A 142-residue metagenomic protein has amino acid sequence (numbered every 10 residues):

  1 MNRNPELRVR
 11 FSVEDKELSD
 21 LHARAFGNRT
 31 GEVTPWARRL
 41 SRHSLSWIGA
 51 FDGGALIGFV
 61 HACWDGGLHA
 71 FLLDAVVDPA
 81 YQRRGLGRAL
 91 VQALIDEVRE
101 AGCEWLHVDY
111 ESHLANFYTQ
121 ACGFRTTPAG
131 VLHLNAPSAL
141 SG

Functional and structural regions predicted by a protein language model:
M1-P35, G49, A129, S141-G142: Short amphipathic alpha-helix that is part of the acyltransferase structural core
P35-V76: A conserved beta-strand-loop-helix scaffold within acyl/acetyltransferase catalytic domains
L73, A80-R83, E97, A101 (+1 more regions): Acidic/histidine-enriched, beta-strand-rich ligand/metal-binding domains
Y81, G85-A93: Conserved acetyl-CoA pyrophosphate-binding loop and the N-cap/start of the following alpha-helix in GNAT-like
V91, S112-L114, A136: Short glycine/proline-centered loop/turn elements that form peptide/ligand docking sites
V98-E111: Conserved GNAT acetyl-CoA-binding A-motif
H107-D109, T119, G123-G142: Conserved catalytic-core motifs of GNAT/GCN5-like acyltransferases
